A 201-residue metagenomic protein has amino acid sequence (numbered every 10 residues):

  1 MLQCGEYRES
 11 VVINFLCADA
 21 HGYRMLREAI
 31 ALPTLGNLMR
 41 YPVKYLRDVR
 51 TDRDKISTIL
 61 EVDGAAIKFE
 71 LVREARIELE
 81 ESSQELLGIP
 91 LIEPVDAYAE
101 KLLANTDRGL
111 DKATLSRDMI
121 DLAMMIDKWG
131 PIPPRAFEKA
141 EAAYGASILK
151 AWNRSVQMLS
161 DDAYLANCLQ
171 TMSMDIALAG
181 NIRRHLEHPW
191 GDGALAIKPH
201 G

Functional and structural regions predicted by a protein language model:
M1-G201: Compositionally biased terminal segments of proteins
